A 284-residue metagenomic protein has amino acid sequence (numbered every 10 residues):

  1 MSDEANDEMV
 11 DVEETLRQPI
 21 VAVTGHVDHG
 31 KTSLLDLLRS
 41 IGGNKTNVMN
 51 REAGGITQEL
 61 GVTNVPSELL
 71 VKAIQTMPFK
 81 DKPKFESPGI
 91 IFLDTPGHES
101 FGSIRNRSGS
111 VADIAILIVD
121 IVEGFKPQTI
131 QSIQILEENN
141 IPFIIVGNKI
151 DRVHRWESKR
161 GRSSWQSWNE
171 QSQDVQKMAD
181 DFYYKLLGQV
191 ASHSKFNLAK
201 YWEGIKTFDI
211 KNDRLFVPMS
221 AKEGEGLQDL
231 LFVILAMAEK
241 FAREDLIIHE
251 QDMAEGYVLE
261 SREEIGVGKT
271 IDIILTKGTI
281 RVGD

Functional and structural regions predicted by a protein language model:
S2, A73, E86, S110 (+4 more regions): C-terminal effector/interaction modules appended to NTPase cores
D3-D11, G42-G54, S67-K80, F101-S103 (+4 more regions): Active-site phosphate-binding and catalytic loops of NTP-dependent enzymes
D3-T95, D272, D284: Conserved G1/Walker A P-loop phosphate-binding module
R17-L38, G61, E68-L69, A199-D284: Conserved catalytic-core segments of large NTP-driven translation/proteostasis enzymes
I41, L70, P96-E99, I121-F125 (+6 more regions): Conserved nucleotide-binding/hydrolysis micro-motifs of P-loop NTPases
K45-R51, I90-I91, L117-G124, Q166-D180: Flexible beta-alpha connector loops of hexameric P-loop NTPases
G102-E123, E137-I144: Inter-motif core of Ras-like GTPase G domains
I150-D209: GTPase G-domain guanine-specificity segment
